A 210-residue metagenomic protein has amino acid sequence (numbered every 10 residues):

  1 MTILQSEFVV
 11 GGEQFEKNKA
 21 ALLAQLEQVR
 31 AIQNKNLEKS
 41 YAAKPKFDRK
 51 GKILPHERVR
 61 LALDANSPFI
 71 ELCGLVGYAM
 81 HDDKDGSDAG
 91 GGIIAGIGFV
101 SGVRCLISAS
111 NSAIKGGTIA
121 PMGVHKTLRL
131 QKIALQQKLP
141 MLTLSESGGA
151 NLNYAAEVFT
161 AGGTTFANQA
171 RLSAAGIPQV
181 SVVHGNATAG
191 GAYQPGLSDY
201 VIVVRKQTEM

Functional and structural regions predicted by a protein language model:
M1-V180, N186, G191-Y193, L197-E209: Terminal-region recognition feature
